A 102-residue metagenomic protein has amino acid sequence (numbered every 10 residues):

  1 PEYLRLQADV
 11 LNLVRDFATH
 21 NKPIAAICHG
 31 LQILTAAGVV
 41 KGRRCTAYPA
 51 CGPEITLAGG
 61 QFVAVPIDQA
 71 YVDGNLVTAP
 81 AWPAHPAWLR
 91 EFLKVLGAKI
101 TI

Functional and structural regions predicted by a protein language model:
P1-I102: Active-site-adjacent pocket-lining segments in enzyme domains
